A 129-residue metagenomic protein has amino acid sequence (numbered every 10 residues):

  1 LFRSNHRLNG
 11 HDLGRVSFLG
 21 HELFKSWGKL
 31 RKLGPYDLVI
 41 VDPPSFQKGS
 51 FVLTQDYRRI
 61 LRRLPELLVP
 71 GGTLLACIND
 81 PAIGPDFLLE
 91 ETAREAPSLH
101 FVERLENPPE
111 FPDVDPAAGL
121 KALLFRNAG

Functional and structural regions predicted by a protein language model:
L1, Y57, L105-E106: Charged, low-complexity, helix-prone segments enriched in Lys/Glu/Asp/Gln
L1-L38: S-adenosyl-L-methionine
L13-R15, G71, S98: A generic structural signal for alpha->beta connector loops
F18, T54, F101-L105: A short linear-motif detector with a strong N-terminal bias
L23-R94: S-adenosylmethionine
T73-G129: C-terminal catalytic and target-recognition region of SAM-dependent MTase-like enzymes, primarily methyltransferases
